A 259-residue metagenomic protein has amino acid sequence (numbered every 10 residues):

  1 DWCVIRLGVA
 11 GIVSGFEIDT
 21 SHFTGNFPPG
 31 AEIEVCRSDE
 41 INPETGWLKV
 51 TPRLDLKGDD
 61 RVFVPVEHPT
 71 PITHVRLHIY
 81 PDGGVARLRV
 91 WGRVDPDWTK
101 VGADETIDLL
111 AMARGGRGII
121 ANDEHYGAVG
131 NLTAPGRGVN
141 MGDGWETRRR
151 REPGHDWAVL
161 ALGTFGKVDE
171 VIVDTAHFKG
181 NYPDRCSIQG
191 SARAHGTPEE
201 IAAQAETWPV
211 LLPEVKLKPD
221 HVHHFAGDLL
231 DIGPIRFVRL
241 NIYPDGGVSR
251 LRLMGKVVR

Functional and structural regions predicted by a protein language model:
D1-R6, T24, R93-G163, K179-N181 (+2 more regions): Disordered, acidic Ser/Thr/Pro-rich linker "stalks" and the adjacent N-terminal cap of the next globular domain
A10, L48-G84, H155-W157, L162 (+2 more regions): Beta-sandwich interaction modules
G11-G25, L77, G166-F178, L240: A short beta-strand element within beta-rich, extracytoplasmic domains of secreted/secretory-pathway proteins
V13-G15, P28-G30, V85, V168 (+3 more regions): Exposed beta-strand and adjacent loop surfaces of beta-rich binding modules that mediate intermolecular recognition
D19, E34-S38, W91, D174 (+2 more regions): Predominantly extracellular/luminal cell-surface or secreted proteins
T24-S38, N181-A194: Short, surface-exposed beta-strand/strand-loop-strand elements in extracellular ectodomains
D39-L48, D104-I107, A194-P209: Acidic Ser/Thr/Pro-rich low-complexity disordered segments that often serve as glycosylated linkers/stalks around
G83-K100, G246-R259: Edge beta-strands of jelly-roll/beta-sandwich modules across compartments, strongly enriched in secreted/luminal
